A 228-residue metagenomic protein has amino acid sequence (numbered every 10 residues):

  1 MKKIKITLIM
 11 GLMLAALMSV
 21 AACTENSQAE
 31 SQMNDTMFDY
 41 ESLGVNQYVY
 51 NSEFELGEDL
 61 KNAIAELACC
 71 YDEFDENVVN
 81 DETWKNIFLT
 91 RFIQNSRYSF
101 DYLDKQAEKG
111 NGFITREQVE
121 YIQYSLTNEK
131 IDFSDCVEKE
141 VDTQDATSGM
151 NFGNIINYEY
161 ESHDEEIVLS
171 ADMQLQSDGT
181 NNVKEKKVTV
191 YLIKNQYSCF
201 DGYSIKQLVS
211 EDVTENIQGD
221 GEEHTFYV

Functional and structural regions predicted by a protein language model:
M1-M10: Bacterial N-terminal signal peptides that target proteins for export
M18-A22: C-terminal motif of bacterial Sec signal peptides marking the signal peptidase cleavage site
T24-N26: Bacterial signal peptide processing site
Q32-D145: Core segments of small alpha/beta cavity-forming domains
R91-Y98, D172-D178, I193-Q196: Short, flexible beta-strand-to-coil junctions
K139-D178: Surface-exposed, charged secondary-structure patches
D178-N181, K186-Y191, N195-C199, S204-V228: Low-complexity, intrinsically disordered terminal/linker segments enriched in charged and Gly/Pro repeats
